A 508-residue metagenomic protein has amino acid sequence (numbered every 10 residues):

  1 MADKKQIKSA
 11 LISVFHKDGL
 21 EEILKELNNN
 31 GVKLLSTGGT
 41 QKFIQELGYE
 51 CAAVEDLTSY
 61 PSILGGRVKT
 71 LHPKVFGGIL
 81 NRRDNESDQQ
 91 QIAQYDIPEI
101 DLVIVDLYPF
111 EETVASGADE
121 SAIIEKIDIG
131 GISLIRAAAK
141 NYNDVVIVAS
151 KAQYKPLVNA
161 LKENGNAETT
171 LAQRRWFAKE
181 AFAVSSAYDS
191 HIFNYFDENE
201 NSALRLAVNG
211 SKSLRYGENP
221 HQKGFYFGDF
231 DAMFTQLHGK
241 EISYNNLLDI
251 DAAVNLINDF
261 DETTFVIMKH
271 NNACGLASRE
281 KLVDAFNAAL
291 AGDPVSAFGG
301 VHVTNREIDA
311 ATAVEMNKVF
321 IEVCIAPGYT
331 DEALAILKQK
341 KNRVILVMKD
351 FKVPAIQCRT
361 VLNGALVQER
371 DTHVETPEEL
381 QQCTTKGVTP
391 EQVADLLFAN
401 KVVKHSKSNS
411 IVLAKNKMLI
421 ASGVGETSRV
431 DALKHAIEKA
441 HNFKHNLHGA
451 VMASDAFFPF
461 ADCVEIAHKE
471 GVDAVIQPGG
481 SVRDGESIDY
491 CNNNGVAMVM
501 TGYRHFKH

Functional and structural regions predicted by a protein language model:
M1-L57: N-terminal glycine-/serine-/threonine-rich phosphate-binding loop
G39-F110: Glycine-rich nucleotide/cofactor/substrate-binding loop typically near the N-terminus or early in the first domain
R83-I132, R136-A138, Q381, T385-P390: Active-site/ligand-binding-proximal alpha/beta "capping" segment
Y154-A160, N164-L334, K340-R370, Q392-K401 (+1 more regions): Active-site loops and adjacent core secondary-structure elements that bind or stabilize anionic groups
C274-P294, V412, M418-E465: Glycine- and Gly-Pro-enriched alpha-helical subdomains that act as flexible, kink-prone "lid/hinge" or packing modules
H302-V303, D309-K318, F443-D484: Cysteine/selenocysteine-centered motifs that mediate thiol-based redox chemistry or coordinate metal-sulfur cofactors
I321-V344, E465-F506: C-terminal binding/interaction regions
